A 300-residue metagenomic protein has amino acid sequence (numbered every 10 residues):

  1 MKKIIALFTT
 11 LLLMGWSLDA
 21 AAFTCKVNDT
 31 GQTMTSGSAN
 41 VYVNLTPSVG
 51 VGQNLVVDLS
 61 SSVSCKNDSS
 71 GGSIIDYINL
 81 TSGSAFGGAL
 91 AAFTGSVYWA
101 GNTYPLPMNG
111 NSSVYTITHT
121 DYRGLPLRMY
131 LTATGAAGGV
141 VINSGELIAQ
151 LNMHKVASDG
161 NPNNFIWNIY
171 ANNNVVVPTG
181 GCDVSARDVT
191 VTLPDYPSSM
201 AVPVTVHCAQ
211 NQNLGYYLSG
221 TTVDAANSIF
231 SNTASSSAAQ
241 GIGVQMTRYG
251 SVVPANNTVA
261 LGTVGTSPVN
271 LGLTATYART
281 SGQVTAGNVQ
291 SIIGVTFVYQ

Functional and structural regions predicted by a protein language model:
I4-M14: Sec-dependent N-terminal signal peptides
G15-D19: N-terminal signal peptide c-region/cleavage motif recognized by signal peptidases
A21-Q300: Mature extracellular/passenger domains of Gram-negative fimbrial/pilin and adhesin proteins
